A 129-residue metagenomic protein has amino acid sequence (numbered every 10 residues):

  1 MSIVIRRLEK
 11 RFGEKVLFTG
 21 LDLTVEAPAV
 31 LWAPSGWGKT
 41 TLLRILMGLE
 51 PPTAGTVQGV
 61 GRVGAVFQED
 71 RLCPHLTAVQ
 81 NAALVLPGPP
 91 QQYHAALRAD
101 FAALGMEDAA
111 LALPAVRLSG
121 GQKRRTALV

Functional and structural regions predicted by a protein language model:
I3, V16-G20: Conserved structural motif at the start of ABC-family nucleotide-binding domains
P34, V63, F67-R71, L76: ABC ATPase nucleotide-binding domain signature
M47: Helix-to-loop junction immediately C-terminal to a conserved catalytic motif
A54-G64: Conserved ABC transporter NBD signature motif
L76-G88: Q-loop/switch helix immediately C-terminal to the Walker
Y93-A109: Conserved ABC ATPase "signature" region
P114-L118, Q122: Conserved ABC ATPase signature
T126-V129: ABC ATPase nucleotide-binding domain "signature" region
